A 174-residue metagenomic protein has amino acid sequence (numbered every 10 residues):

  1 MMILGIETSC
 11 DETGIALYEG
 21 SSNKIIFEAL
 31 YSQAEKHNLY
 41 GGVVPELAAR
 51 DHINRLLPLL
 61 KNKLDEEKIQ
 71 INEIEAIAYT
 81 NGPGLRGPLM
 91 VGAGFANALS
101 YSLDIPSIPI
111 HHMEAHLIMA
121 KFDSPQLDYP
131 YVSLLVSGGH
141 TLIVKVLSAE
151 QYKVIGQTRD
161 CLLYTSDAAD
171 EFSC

Functional and structural regions predicted by a protein language model:
M1-D167: Short acidic/glycine-rich loops and adjacent helix/strand connectors that line catalytic pockets where negatively
D167-C174: Single conserved hydrophobic/aromatic residue that forms the stacking wall/gate of nucleotide- or nucleobase-binding
